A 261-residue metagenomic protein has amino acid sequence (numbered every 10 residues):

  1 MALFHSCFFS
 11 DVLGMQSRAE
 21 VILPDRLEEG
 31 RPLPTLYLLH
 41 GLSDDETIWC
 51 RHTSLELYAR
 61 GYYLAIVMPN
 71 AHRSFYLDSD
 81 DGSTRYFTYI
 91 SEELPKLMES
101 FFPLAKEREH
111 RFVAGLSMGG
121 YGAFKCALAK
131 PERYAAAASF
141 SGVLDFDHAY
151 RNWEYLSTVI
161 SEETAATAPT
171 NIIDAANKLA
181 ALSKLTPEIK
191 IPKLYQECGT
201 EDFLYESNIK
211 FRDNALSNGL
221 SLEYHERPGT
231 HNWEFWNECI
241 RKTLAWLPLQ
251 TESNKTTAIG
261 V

Functional and structural regions predicted by a protein language model:
M1-V261: Non-catalytic cap/lid and distal C-terminal segments of serine-dependent acyl enzymes
